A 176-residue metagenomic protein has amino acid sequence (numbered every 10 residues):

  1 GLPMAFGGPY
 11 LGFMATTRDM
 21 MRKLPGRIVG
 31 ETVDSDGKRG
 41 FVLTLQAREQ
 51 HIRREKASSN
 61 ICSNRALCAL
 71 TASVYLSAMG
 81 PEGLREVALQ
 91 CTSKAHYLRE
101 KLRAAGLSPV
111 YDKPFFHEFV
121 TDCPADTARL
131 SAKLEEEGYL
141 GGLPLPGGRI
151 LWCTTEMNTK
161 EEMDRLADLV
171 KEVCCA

Functional and structural regions predicted by a protein language model:
L2-A105, P109-D112: Active-site C-terminal subdomain of aminotransferase-like
F6-G7, S93, V110-F115, E135 (+2 more regions): A structural signal for short secondary-structure junctions
Y10-F13, R99, V120, S131 (+1 more regions): Short, well-ordered alpha-helical packing segments
G12, C91, F119, L134 (+1 more regions): Hydrophobic, well-ordered secondary-structure elements that form the walls of internal hydrophobic environments
A72, L76-L84, D112, F116-F119 (+3 more regions): Cofactor-binding beta-sheet edge motifs in enzyme active sites
E86, Q90, L98, L102-R103 (+2 more regions): Membrane-embedded transmembrane-helix bundle of lipid-linked glycan/lipid transferases
G106-E137: Conserved PLP-binding catalytic core of the aspartate aminotransferase-like
A125, R129, K133-E136, P146-A176: PLP-dependent enzyme catalytic core of the Aspartate aminotransferase-like
